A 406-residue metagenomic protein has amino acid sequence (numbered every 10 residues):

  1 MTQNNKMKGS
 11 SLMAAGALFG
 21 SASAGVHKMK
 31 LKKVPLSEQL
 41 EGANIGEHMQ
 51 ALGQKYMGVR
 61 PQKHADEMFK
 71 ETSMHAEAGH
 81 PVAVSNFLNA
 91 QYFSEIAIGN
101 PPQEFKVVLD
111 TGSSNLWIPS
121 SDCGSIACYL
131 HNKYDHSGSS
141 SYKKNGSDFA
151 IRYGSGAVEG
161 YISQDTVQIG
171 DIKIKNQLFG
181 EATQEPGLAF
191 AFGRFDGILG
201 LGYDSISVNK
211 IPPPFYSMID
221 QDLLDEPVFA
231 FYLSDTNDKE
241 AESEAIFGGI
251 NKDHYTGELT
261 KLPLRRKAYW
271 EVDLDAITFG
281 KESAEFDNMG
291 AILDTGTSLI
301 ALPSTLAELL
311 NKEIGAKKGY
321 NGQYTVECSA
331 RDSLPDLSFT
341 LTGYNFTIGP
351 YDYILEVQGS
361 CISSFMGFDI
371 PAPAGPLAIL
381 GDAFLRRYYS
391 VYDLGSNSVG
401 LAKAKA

Functional and structural regions predicted by a protein language model:
M1-K6: Intrinsically disordered, low-complexity basic segments at termini and long loops, enriched in Pro/Gly and/or Arg/Ser
K8-L88: N-terminal zymogen propeptides
G20-G42, G46, Q50, L88 (+10 more regions): Aspartic protease catalytic domain
H75-P81, N86-R194, S338, G343: Signature of the N-terminal lobe/flap region of pepsin-like aspartyl proteases
Y92-S137, V167, F179, I198-G202 (+4 more regions): Aspartyl protease active-site motif detector
P186-G187, I206-S207, S298-L299, E308 (+1 more regions): Conserved, well-structured core segments that form or line functional sites
A191, F195-D204, V208-K210, D225-P227 (+4 more regions): Eukaryotic endomembrane system proteins
E240-N288: Flexible, small-/acidic-enriched active-site or ligand-binding loops
